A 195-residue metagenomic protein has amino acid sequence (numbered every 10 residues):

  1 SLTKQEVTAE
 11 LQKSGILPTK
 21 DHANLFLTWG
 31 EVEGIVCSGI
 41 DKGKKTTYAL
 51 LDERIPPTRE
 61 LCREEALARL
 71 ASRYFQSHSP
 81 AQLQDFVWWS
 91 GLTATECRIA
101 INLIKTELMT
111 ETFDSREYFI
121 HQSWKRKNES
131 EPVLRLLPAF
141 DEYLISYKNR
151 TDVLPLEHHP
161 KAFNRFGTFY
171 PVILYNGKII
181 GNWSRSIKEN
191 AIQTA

Functional and structural regions predicted by a protein language model:
S1-L144, R150, P155-A195: Long, low-complexity intrinsically disordered regions
